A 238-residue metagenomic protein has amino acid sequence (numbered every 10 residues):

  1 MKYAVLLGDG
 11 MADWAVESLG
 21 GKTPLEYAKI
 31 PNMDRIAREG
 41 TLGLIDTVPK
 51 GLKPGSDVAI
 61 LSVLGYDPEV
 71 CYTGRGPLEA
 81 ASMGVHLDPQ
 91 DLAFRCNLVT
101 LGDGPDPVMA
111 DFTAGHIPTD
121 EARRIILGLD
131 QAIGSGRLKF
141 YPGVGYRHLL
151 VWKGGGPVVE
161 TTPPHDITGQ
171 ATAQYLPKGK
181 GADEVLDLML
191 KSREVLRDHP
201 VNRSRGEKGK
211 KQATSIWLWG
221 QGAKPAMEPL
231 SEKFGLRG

Functional and structural regions predicted by a protein language model:
M1-Y3, E39, A93-R95, G145-Y146 (+2 more regions): Short coil/turn connectors at secondary-structure junctions
K2, A12-D130: Active-site nucleophile/metal-coordination loop of metallo-enzymes that catalyze phosphate/sulfate and related
K2-V5, L42, L138, R147-L149: Beta-sheet entry/capping signal
K2-W14, R35-I36, L188, R205 (+1 more regions): Beta-strand elements within well-structured catalytic alpha/beta cores of enzymes that handle phosphate/sulfate esters
A15-V16, V158-T161, P225-E228: Short helix/loop capping segments that flank catalytic or ligand/cofactor-binding pockets
L42-I45, S135-Y141, G238: Short secondary-structure junctions
R75-P77, A81-H199: A contiguous, mid-domain pocket- or channel-lining segment that forms the substrate-recognition surface
W152, A182-E184, L190, V201 (+1 more regions): Terminal, contiguous helix-loop blocks that mediate binding/assembly
